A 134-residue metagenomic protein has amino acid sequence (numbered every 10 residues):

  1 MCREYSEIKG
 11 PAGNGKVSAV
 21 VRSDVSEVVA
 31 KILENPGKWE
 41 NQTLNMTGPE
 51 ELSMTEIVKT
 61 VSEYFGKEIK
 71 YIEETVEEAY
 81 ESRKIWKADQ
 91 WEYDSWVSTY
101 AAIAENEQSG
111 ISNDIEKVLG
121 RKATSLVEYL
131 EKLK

Functional and structural regions predicted by a protein language model:
M1-K70, E74, E81-W86, W91 (+2 more regions): Oxidoreductase cofactor-interface core, primarily capturing Rossmann-like NAD(P)-dependent enzymes
E77-K134: A hydrophobic C-terminal alpha-helical subdomain
